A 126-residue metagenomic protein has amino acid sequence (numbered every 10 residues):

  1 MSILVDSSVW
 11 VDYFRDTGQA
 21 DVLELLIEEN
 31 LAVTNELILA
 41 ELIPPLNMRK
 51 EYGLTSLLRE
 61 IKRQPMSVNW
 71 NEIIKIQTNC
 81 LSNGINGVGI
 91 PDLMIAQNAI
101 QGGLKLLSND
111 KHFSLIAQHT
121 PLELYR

Functional and structural regions predicted by a protein language model:
M1-T34, I43-S56: Short, well-structured N-terminal submotif of metal-dependent ribonuclease cores
S7, E36, P91-L93: Conserved glycosyltransferase catalytic-site signature
E28-N30, L57-I61, N83, G102 (+1 more regions): Structured helix-beta-strand junction loops
R49-G53, L81-S82, L124-R126: Short, hinge-like loop/turn segments at secondary-structure boundaries
K62-R63, L124: Conserved beta-strand scaffold positions in the cores of enzyme catalytic domains, especially in NTP/NDP-utilizing
R63-L107: Active-site neighborhoods of divalent-metal-dependent phosphate/nucleic-acid chemistry enzymes
A96, Q101-R126: Acidic, PIN/NYN-like endoribonuclease modules and their adjacent C-terminal/linker elements
